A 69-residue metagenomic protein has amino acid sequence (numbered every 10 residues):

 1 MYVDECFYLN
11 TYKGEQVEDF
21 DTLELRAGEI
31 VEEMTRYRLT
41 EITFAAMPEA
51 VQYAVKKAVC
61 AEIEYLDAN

Functional and structural regions predicted by a protein language model:
M1-N69: Divalent metal-cofactor coordination and adjacent catalytic microenvironments
